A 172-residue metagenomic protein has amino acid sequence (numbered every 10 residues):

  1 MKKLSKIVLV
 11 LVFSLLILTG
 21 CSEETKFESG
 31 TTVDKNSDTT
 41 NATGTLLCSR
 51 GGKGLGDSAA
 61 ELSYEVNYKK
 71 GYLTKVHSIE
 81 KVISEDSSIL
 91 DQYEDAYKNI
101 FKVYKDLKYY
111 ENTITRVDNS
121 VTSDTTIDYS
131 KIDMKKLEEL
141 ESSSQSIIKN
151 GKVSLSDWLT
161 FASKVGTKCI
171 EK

Functional and structural regions predicted by a protein language model:
M1-V8: Bacterial N-terminal signal peptides that target proteins for export
L11-L15: Alpha-helical transmembrane segments
I17-G20: C-terminal motif of bacterial Sec signal peptides marking the signal peptidase cleavage site
S22-E24: Bacterial signal peptide processing site
T31-K172: Subset-of-secretome marker
